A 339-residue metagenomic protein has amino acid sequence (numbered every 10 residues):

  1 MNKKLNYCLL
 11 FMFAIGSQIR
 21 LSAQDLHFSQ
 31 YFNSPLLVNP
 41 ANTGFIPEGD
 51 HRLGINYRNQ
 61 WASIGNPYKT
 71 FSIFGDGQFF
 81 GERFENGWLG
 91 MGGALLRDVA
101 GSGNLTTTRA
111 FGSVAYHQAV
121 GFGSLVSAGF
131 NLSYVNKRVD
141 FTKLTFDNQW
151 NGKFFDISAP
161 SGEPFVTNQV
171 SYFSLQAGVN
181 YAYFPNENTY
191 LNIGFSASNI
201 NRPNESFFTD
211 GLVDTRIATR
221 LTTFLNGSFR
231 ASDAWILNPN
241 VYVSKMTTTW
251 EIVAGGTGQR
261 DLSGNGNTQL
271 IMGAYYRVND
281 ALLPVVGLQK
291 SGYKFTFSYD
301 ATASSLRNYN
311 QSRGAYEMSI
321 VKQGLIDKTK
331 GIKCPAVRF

Functional and structural regions predicted by a protein language model:
M1-Y7, G121: Positively charged n-region of N-terminal signal peptides that target proteins for export
L9-S17: Bacterial N-terminal signal peptides
I19-A23: Sec/Tat signal peptide C-region and signal peptidase I cleavage site
Q24-F339: Subset of outer-membrane beta-barrel
